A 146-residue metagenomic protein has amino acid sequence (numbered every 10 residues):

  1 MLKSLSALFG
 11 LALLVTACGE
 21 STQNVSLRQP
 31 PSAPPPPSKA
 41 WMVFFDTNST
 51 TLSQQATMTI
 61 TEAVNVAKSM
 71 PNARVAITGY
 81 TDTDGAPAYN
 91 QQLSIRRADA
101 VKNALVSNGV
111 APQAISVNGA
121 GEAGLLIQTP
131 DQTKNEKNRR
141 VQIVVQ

Functional and structural regions predicted by a protein language model:
M1-C18: Sec-dependent bacterial lipoprotein signal peptides
A17, D46-N48, Q55, R96 (+2 more regions): Surface-exposed loop/turn and secondary-structure junction residues enriched for glycine/proline
C18-R74: Periplasmic peptidoglycan-binding/tethering modules of Gram-negative envelope proteins
Y80-Q146: Periplasmic OmpA-like peptidoglycan-binding domain that tethers envelope proteins to the cell wall
